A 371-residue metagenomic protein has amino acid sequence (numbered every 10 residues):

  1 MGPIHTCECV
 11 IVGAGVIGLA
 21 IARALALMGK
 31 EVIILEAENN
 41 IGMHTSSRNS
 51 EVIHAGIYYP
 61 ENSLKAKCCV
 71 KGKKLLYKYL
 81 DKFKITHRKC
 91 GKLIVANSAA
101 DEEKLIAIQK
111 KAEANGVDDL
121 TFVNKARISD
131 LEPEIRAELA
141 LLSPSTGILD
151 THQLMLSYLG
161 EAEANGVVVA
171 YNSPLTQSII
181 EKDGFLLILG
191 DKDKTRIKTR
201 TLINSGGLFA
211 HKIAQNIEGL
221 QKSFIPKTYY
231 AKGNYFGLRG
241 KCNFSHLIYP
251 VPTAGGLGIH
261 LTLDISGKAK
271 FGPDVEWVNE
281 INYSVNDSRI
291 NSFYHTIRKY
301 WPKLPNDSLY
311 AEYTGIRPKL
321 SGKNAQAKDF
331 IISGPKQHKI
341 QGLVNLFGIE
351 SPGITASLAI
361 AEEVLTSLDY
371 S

Functional and structural regions predicted by a protein language model:
C7-I34: N-terminal Rossmann-like FAD-binding beta1-loop-alpha1 element of flavoenzymes
V10-V12, R196-F209, A361: Short hydrophobic core segments
R23-A24, I53, I85-H87, T201 (+1 more regions): Active-site substrate-recognition segment that forms the wall of the catalytic cavity or substrate channel
A26-R48: Glycine-rich FAD pyrophosphate-binding loop
E51-R127, A137, G258-I259: Dinucleotide-binding Rossmann-like beta1-alpha1 core, especially the glycine-rich loop that anchors the ADP
Y58, T146-I148, T253-G256, V344-S357: Glycine-rich phosphate/pyrophosphate-binding beta-alpha loops
P60-K71, V95-K104, L142-G160, A170 (+2 more regions): Short beta-strand to alpha-helix junction loop
L141-T201, L358, S367: Helical element adjacent to the flavin cofactor pocket in flavoenzyme catalytic cores
